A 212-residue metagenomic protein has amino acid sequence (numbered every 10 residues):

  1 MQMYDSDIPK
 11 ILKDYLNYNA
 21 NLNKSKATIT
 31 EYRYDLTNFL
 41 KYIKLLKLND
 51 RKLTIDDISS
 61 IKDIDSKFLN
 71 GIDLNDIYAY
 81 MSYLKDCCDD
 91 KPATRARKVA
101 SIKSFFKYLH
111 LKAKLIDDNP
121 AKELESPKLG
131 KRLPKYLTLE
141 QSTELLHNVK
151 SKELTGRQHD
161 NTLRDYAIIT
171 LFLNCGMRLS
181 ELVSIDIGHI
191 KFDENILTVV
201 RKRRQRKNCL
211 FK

Functional and structural regions predicted by a protein language model:
M1-K212: Conserved catalytic core of the tyrosine transesterase superfamily
